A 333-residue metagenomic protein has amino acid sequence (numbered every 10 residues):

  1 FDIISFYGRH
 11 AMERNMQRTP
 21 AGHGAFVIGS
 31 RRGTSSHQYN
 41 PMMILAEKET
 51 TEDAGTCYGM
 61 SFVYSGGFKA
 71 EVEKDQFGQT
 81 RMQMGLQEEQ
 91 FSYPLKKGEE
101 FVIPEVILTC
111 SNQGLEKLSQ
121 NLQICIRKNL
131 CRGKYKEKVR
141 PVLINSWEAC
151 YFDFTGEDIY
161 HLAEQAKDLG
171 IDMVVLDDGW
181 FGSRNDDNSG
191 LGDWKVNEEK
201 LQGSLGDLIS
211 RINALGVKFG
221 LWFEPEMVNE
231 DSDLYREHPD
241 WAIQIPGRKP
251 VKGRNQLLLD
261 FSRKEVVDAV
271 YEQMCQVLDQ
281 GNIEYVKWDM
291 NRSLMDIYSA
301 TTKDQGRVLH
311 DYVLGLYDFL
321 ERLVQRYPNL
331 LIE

Functional and structural regions predicted by a protein language model:
F1-E73, E89: Polysaccharide-binding surfaces and accessory modules of carbohydrate-active proteins
P41-E71, C110-K134, V142, I171-D178 (+2 more regions): Glycine-rich, aromatic-flanked loop segments that form ligand/cofactor-binding clefts across common enzyme folds
Q76-K96: Short acidic, Pro/Gly- and aromatic-enriched capping/linker segments at domain boundaries
Y93-N112: Short Pro-Gly-centered flexible turn/kink motifs
V102, G170, V175, G281-K287: Short loop/turn motifs at secondary-structure junctions
E137-Y151: Glycine- and charge-enriched low-complexity intrinsically disordered segments
C150-R236, D268-E272, D311-V324: Aromatic- and glycine-enriched glycan-recognition loops and surfaces that form the carbohydrate-binding subsites
N197-S204, S210-A214, Y235-E333: Active-site neighborhood of glycoside hydrolase catalytic domains
